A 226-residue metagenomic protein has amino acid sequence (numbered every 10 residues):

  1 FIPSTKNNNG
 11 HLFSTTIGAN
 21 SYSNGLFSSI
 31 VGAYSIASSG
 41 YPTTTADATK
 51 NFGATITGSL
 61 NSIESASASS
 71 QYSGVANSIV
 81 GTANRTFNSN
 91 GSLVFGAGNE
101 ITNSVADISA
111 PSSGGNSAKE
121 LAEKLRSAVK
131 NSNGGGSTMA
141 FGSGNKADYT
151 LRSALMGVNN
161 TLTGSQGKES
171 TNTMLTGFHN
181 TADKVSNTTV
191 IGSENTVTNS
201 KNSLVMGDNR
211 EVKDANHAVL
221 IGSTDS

Functional and structural regions predicted by a protein language model:
F1-S226: Glycine- and small/polar-enriched repetitive beta-structure motifs of secreted/surface proteins
